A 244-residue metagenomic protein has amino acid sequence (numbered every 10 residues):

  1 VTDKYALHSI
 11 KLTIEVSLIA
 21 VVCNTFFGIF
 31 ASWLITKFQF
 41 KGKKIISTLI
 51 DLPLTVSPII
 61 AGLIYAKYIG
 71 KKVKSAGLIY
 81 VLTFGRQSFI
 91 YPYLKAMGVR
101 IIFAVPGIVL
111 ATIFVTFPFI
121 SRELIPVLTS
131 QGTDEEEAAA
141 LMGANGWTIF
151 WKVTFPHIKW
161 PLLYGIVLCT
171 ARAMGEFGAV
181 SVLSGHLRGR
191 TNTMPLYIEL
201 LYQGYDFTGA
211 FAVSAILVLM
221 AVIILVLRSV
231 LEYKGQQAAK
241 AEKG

Functional and structural regions predicted by a protein language model:
V1-V21, K37-F38, L201-D206: Periplasmic/extracellular loop-to-transmembrane helix junction in inner-membrane transport proteins
K4, V180-V230: Interhelical loop and adjacent transmembrane-helix boundary motif in polytopic membrane transport permeases
L7, G62-I113, W147, L183-R188: Membrane-interfacial helix termini and adjacent extracytoplasmic/periplasmic loops of multi-pass transporters
K11, E15-F27, A31, S57 (+5 more regions): Hydrophobic alpha-helical transmembrane segments of multipass integral membrane proteins, especially permease/channel
I19-D51, G62-G70, G77-L82, T154 (+1 more regions): Transmembrane-helix boundary motif in ABC transporter permease subunits
F38-I46, K74-S75, F89, A104 (+3 more regions): Membrane-helix interface segments
G42, I125-E136, A140, F211-G244: C-terminal transmembrane helix and the adjacent membrane-cytosol boundary/short C-terminal tail of inner/organellar
L52, V56, F114-L124, L128 (+3 more regions): Transmembrane alpha-helices
